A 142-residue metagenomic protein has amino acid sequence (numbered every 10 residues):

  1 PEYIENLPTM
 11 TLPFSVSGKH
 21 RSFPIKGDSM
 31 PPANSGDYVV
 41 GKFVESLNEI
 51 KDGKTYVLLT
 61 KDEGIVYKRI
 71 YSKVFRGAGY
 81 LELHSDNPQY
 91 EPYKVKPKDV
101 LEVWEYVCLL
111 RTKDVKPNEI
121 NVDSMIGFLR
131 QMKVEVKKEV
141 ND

Functional and structural regions predicted by a protein language model:
P1-G27: Short beta-strand/loop turn elements enriched in aromatics
K19-D142: Acidic/glycine-rich C-terminal interaction modules and beta/coil loop segments that lie outside canonical DNA-binding
